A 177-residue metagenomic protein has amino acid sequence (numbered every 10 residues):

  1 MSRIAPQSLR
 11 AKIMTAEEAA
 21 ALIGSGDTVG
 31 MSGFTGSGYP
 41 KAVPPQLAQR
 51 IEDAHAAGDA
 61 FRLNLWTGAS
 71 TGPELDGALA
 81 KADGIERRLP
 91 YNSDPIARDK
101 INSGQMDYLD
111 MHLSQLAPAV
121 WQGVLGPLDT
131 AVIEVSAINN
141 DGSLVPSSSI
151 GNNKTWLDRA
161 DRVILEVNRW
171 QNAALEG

Functional and structural regions predicted by a protein language model:
M1-G177: Conserved alpha/beta enzyme-core scaffold
